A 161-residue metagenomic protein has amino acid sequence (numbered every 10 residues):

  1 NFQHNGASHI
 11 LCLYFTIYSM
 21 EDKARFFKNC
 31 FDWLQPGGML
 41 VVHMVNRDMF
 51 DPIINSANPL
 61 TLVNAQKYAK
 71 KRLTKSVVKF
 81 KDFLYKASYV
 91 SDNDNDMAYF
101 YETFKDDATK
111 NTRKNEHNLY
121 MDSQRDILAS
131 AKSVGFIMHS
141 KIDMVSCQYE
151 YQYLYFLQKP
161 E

Functional and structural regions predicted by a protein language model:
N1-N5: Short conserved loop adjoining the S-adenosyl-L-methionine
S8-D22: A short SAM/SAH-binding and catalytic strip from SAM-dependent methyltransferases
H9, S91-T109, S146-P160: Accessory recognition modules or surfaces
Y14, V42-M44: A cross-domain feature marking catalytic cores of carbohydrate-active enzymes and several ubiquitous metabolic/repair
Y18-M20, D48-P52, Y149-E150: Short catalytic/ligand-binding loop motif for oxyanion handling, primarily in non-cytosolic enzymes, centered on
A24-M39: A short glycine-rich, Lys/Arg-flanked "PGG" loop and its adjoining helix->strand segment in the class I
M44-D126: SAM-dependent methyltransferase
N118-E161: C-terminal lobe and adjacent flexible extensions of AdoMet/dcAdoMet transferase-like proteins
